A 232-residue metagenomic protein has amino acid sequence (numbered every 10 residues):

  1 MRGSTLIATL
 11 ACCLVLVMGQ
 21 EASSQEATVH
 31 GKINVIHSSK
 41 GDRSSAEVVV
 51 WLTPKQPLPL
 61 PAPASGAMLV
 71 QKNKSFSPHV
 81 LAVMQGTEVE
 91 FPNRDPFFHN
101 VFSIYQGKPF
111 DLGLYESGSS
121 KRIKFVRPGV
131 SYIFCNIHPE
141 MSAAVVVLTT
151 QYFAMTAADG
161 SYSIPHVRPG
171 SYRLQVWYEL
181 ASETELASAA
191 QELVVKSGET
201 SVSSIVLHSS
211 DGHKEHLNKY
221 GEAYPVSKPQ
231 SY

Functional and structural regions predicted by a protein language model:
M1-T5: Positively charged n-region of N-terminal signal peptides that target proteins for export
L6-T9, K32: Short helix-onset patch at the extreme N-terminus, typifying the N->h transition of secretory signal peptides
A8-V17: Bacterial N-terminal signal peptides
A22-Y232: Extracytoplasmic copper-binding redox domains, predominantly the cupredoxin/blue-copper superfamily
